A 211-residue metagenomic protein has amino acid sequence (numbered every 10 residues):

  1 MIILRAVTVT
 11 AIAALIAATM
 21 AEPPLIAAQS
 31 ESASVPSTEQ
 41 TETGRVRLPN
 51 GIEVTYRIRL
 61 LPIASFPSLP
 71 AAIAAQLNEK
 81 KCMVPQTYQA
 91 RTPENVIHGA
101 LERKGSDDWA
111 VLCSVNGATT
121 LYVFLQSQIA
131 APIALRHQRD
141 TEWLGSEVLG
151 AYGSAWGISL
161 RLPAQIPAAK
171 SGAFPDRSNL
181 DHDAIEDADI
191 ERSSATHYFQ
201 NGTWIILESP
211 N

Functional and structural regions predicted by a protein language model:
R5, A11-I16, M20-A64, R139-N211: Acidic, small-residue rich beta-repeat scaffolds with periodic aromatic anchors
L61-A90: Short, non-transmembrane alpha-helical segments in secretory-pathway proteins
T92-G99, W109-V111: N-terminal post-signal-peptidase region of extra-cytosolic proteins
V96-K104, Q126: Acidic, divalent-cation-chelating loop motifs in proteins
R103-C113, L180-E186: Acidic/hydrophobic-patterned starts of short beta strands in beta-sheet-rich repeat architectures
K104-D107, N116-T120, I129-A130: Primarily extracytoplasmic ectodomains and periplasmic/lumenal surface modules that are beta-strand-rich
G117-V123, S193-T196: Structural motif
V123-R139: Extracellular C-terminal loop/segment signatures of secreted glycoproteins
